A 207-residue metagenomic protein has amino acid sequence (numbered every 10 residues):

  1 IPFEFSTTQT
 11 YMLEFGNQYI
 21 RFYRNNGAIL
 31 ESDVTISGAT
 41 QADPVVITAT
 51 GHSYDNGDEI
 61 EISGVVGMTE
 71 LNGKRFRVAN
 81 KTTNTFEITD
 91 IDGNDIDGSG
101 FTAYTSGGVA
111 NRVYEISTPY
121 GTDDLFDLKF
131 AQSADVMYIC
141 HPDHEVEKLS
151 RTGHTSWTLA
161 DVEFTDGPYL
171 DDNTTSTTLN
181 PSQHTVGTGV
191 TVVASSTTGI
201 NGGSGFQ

Functional and structural regions predicted by a protein language model:
I1-F3, L128: Beta-rich, blade/repeat-based domains predominating in secreted/periplasmic proteins but also intracellular
P2, F22-R24, K148-R151: Conserved blade-register residue in beta-propeller folds
P2, T8-F15, D135-C140: Short beta-strand elements that form the blades of beta-propeller/WD-repeat-like and other beta-sheet-rich scaffold
F3-F5, A79-K81, T152: Short beta-strand micro-motifs enriched in acidic
T8-E31: Beta-propeller domains
G27-Q132, C140-E145, F164-F206: Small/polar beta-strand repeat architecture
L149-A160: A short alpha->loop->secondary-structure connector
